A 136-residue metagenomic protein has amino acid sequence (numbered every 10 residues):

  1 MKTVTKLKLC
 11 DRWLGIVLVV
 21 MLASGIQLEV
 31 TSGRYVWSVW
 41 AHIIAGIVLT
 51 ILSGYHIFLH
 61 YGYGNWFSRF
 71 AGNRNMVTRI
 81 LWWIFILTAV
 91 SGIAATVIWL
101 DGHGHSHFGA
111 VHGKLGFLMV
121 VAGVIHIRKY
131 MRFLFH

Functional and structural regions predicted by a protein language model:
M1-H136: Membrane-embedded alpha-helical bundles that constitute the cytochrome b-like, heme-associated redox core of multi-pass
